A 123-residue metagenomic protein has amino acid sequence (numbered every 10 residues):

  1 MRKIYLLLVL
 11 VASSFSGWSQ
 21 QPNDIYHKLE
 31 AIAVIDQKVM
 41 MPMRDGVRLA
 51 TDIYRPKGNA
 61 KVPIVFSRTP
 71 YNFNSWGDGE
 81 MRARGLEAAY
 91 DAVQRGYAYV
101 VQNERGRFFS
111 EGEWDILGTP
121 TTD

Functional and structural regions predicted by a protein language model:
M1-P22: Bacterial Sec-dependent N-terminal signal peptides
R2-K3, R44, R48, R55 (+2 more regions): Basic side chains
I4, I25, I53, G96-A98: Intrinsically disordered, low-complexity N-terminal regions enriched in serine/proline/glycine with scattered basic
L6-V11, K38, A88, A98: A residue-level detector for conformationally permissive "hinge/kink" positions
G17, V39, F66: A broad, low-specificity signal marking well-ordered, structured residues that form hydrophobic/aromatic
W18-S19, I35, V100-N103: Intrinsically disordered, low-complexity regions enriched for glutamine and histidine
N23-A60: N-terminal cap/lid segment of alpha/beta-hydrolase-fold proteins
K57-D123: Cap/lid segment of the alpha/beta-hydrolase catalytic domain
